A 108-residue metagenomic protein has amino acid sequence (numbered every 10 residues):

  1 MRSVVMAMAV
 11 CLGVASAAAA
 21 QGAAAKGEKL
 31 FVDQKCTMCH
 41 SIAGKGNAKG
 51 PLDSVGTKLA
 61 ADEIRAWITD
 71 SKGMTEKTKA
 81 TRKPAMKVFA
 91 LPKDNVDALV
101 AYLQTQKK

Functional and structural regions predicted by a protein language model:
M1-A24, W67-D70, M74, P92 (+1 more regions): Post-cleavage N-terminal segment of exported redox proteins
V4-M8, A43-G44, T78-A80: A short alpha-helix capping/helix-coil boundary motif
A15-K29, T37, K83: Intrinsic low-complexity, intrinsically disordered segments enriched in polar/basic residues
A24, E28, V32, M38-D70 (+1 more regions): Gly/Gly-Pro-rich "capping" loops immediately C-terminal to redox-active cysteine motifs in periplasmic/lumenal
N47-G56, D70-A98, L103-Q106: Axial heme c-ligation environment in periplasmic c-type cytochrome domains
